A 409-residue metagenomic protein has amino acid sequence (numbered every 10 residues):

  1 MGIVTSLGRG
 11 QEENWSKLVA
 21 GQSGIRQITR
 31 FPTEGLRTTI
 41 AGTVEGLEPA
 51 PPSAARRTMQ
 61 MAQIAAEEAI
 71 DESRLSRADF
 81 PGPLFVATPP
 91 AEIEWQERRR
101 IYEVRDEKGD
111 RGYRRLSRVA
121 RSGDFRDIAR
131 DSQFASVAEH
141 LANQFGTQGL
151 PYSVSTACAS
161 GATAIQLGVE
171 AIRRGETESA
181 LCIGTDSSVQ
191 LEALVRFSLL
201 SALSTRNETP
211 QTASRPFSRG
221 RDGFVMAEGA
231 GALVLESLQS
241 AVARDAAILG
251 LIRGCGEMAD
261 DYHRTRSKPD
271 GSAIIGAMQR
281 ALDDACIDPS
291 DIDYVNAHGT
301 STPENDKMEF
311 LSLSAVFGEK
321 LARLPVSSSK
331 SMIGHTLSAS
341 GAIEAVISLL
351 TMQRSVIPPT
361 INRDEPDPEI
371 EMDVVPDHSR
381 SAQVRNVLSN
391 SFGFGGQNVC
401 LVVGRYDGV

Functional and structural regions predicted by a protein language model:
M1-P51, S73, T88-P90, Q239-L251 (+3 more regions): ACP-dependent fatty acid/polyketide chain-elongation machinery
I3, E48-E67, P90, F125-D131 (+5 more regions): Active-site pocket-shaping loop/turn-to-helix segments
A20-I28, T33, R37, E208-A285 (+2 more regions): Condensing-enzyme catalytic core mediating Claisen C-C bond formation in acyl metabolism
Q27, E107-F125, Q166, E170 (+3 more regions): Glycine-/small-residue-rich "gating" segment that lines the acyl/pantetheine channel and substrate pocket
I28-R77, F85-V86, W95, Q133-Q148: A glycine- and small-residue-enriched flexible loop/hinge segment at structural boundaries
A62-R74, F134-A138, A142-F145, P151-D186 (+4 more regions): Active-site-proximal alpha-helical scaffold in enzymes
A91-L150, L194, S198-S201, N305-E319: Active-site-proximal gating segment of KS-fold condensing enzymes and close homologs
E176-D222, C255-P269, G299-D306, R323-D373: Acyl-CoA/ACP chain-elongation machinery
